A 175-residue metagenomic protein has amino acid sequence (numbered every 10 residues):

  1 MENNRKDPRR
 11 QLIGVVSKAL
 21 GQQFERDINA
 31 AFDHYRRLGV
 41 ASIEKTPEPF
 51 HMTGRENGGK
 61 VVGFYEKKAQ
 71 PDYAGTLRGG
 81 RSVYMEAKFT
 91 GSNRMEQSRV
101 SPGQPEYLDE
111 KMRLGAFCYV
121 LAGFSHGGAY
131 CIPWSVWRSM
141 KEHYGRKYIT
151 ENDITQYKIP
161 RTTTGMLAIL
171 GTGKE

Functional and structural regions predicted by a protein language model:
E2-F64: Acidic-basic catalytic patches of nuclease active cores, encompassing PD-(D/E)XK and other metal-cofactor nuclease
E2-V15, N152-E175: Charged phosphate-binding loop/patch that engages nucleotide di/tri-phosphates or the phosphate backbone of nucleic
R55-K60, E86-R94: Short, basic, glycine/proline-bearing loop/turn elements
G58, E66-Q70, G80: Active-site-proximal, substrate-binding regions of enzyme catalytic domains and RNA-binding/basic surfaces
P71-G75, G79-S92: Conserved catalytic cores of phosphodiester-cleaving nucleases, focusing on short active-site segments
T90-Y107, L114: Mg2+/Mn2+-dependent nuclease catalytic core
D109-S139: Nucleic-acid nuclease catalytic cores
P133-I154: Short, electropositive alpha-helical surface patch
